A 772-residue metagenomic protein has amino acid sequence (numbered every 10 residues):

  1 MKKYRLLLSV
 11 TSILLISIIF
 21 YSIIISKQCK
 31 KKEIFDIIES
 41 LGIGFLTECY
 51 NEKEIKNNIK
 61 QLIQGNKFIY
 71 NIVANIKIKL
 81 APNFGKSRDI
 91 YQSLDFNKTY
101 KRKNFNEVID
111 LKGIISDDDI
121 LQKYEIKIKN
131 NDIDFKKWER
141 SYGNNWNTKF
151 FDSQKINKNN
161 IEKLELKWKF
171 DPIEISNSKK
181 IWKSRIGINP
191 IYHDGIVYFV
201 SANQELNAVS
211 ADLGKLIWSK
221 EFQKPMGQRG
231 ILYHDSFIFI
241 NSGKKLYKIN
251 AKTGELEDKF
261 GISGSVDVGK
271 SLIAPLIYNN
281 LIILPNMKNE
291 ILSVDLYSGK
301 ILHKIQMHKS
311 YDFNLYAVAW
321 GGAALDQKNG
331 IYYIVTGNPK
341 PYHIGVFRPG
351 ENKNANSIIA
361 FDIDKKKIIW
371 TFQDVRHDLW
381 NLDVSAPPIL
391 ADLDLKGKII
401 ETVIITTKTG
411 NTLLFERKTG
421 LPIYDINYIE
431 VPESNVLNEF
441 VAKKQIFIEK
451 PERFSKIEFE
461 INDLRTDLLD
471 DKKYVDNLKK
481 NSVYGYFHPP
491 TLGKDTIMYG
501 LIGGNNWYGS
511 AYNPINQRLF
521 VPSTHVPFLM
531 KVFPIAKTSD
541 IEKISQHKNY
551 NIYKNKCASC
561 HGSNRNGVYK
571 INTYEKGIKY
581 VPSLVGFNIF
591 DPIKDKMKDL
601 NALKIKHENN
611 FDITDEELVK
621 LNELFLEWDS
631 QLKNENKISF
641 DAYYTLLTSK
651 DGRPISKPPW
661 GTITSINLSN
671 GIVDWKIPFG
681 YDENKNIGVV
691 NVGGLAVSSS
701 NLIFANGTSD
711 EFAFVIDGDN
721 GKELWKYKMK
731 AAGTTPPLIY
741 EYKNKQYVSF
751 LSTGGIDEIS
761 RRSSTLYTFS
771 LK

Functional and structural regions predicted by a protein language model:
I34-K155, V441-R453, N462-R465: N-terminal pre-domain segments of enzymes
I38-L46, I63, N83, L281 (+6 more regions): Extracytoplasmic electron-transfer domains, predominantly the class I c-type cytochrome c fold
W138-Y142, W182-E205, K224-L246, K270-I291 (+10 more regions): Repeat-blade elements of multi-bladed beta-propeller folds
S210-L213, A251-T253, G261, D295-S298 (+5 more regions): Short loop/turn segments that connect beta-strands within beta-propeller blades
E290-G299, E351-K365, T662-N667, S764-K772: Beta-propeller blade signature
Y332-N352, V526-D540, L632-S656, T753-R761: Short, conserved, GDST-rich strand-edge loop motifs in beta-rich repeat architectures
H377-L379, V384-P387, E430-E433, M498-G504 (+3 more regions): Conserved blade-ending motifs and adjacent loop-strand segments that build the rim/top face of beta-propeller domains
Q517-P522, P527, K531, L738-K772: Blade-level signature of beta-propeller repeat domains, shared across WD40, Kelch, NHL, RCC1 and BNR/Asp-box propellers
